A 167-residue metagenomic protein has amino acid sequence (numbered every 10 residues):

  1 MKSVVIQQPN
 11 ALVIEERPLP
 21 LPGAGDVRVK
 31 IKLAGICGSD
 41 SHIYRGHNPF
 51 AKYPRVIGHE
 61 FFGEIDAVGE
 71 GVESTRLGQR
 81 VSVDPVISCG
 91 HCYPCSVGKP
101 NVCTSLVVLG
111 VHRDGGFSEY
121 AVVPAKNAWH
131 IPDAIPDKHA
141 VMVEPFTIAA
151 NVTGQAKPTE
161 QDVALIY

Functional and structural regions predicted by a protein language model:
M1, Q79, Q161-D162: Nucleotide donor/acceptor-binding cores
S3-L21, G38-A67, S82-V83, P100-D114: N-terminal glycine-rich cofactor-binding segment
A11, G35-C37, G71, I87-S88 (+2 more regions): Active-site/binding-pocket entry motifs
V13, G23, L77, G116-F117 (+1 more regions): A generic structural signal for well-ordered coil/turn residues at beta-strand boundaries that shape enzyme active-site
P20-A34, H47-Y93, P132-I135: Glycine-rich beta-strand-centered segment in the early N-terminal region that forms part of a ligand/cofactor-binding
A34-G35, F146: Proline-glycine-enriched beta-turn/loop adjacent to the NAD(P) cofactor-binding site in Rossmann-like oxidoreductases
C89-Y167: NAD(P)H dinucleotide-binding glycine-rich loop of Rossmann-like/cofactor-binding domains, especially the beta1-alpha1
